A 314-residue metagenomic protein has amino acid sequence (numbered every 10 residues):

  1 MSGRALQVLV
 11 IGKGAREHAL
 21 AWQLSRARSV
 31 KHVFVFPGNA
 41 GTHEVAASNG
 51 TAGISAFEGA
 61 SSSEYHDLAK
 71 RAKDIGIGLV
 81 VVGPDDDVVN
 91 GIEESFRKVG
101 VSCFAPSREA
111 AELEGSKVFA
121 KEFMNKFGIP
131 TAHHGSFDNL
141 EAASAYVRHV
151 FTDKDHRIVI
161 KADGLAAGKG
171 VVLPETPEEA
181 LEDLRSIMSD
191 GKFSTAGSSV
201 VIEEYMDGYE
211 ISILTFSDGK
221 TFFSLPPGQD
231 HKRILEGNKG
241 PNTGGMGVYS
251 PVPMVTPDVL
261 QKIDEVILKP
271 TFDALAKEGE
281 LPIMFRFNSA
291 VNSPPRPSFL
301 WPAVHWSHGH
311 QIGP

Functional and structural regions predicted by a protein language model:
M1-R108: ATP-binding N-terminal substructure of ATP-dependent carboxylate-amine bond-forming enzymes
V10, V35-F36, V81-V82, C103-P106 (+5 more regions): General beta-strand structural signal in soluble alpha/beta enzymes
E17, Y65, V89, E93 (+5 more regions): A general structural signal for well-ordered alpha-helical segments in protein cores
E44-A46, E112-V118, L235-G237: Short, charged, surface-exposed secondary-structure boundary motifs
R71, Y146-V150, D183: CheY-like receiver
F104-G170: A conserved helix-loop-beta module that forms one wall/lid of the active-site cleft in ATP-utilizing catalytic domains
G170-G313: Internal nucleotide-binding/catalytic subdomain
